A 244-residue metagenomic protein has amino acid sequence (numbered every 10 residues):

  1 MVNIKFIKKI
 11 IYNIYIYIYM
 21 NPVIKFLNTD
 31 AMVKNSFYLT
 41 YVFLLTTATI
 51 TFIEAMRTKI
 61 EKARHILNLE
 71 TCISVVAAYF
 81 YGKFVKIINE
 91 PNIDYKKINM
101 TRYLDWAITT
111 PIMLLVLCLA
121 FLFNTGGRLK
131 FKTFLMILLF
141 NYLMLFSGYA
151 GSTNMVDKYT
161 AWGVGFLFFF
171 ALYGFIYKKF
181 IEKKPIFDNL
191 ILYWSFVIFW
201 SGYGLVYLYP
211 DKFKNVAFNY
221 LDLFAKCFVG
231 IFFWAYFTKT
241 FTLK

Functional and structural regions predicted by a protein language model:
M1-K5: Compositionally biased low-complexity segments enriched in polar/charged residues
K9-I10: Polybasic, lysine-rich low-complexity intrinsically disordered segments
I14-I18: Intrinsically disordered, low-complexity terminal segments enriched in Ser/Thr
M20-L104, T109-K244: Polytopic alpha-helical membrane-helix bundles and their juxtamembrane interface segments in multi-pass membrane
